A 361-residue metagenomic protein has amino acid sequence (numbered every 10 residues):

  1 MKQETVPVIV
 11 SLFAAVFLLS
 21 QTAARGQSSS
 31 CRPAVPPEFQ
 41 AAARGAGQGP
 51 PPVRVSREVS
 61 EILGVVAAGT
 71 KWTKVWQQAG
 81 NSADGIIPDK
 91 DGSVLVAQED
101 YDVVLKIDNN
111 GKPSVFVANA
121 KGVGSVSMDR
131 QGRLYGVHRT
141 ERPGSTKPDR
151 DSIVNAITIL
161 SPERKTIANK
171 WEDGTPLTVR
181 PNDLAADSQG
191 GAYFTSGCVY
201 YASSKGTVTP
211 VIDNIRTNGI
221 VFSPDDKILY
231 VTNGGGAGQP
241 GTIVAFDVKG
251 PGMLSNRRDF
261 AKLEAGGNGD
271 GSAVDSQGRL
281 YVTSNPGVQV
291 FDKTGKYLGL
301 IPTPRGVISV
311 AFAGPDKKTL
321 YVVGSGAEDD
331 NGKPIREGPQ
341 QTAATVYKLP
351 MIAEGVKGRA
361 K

Functional and structural regions predicted by a protein language model:
M1-S11: Bacterial N-terminal signal peptides that target proteins for export
E4-T5, V16, N268: Generic hydrophobic-segment detector
I9-Q21: Bacterial N-terminal signal peptides
S20, A24-S28: Boundary at the C-terminal end of the N-terminal hydrophobic targeting segment
Q27-K361: Sequence-structural signature of mature extracellular/luminal beta-sheet repeat domains, prominently beta-propellers
